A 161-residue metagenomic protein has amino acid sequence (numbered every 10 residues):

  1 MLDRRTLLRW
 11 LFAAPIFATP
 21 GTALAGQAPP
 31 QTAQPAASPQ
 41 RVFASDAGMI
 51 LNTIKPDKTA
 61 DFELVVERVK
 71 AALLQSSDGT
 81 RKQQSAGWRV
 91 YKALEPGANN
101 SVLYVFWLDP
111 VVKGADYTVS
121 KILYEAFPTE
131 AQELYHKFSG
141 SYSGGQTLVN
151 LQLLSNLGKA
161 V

Functional and structural regions predicted by a protein language model:
M1-R4: N-terminal secretory signal peptides that target proteins for export/translocation
L7-L8: N-terminal export leaders
F17-A25: C-terminal segment of classical bacterial N-terminal signal peptides
P29-S45, L74-V105, K113: Short, glycine- and small/hydrophobic-rich beta-strand elements in well-ordered beta-sheets
F43-P56: Acidic/histidine-rich, surface-exposed loop or edge segments in extracytoplasmic proteins
K58-Q83: Short amphipathic alpha-helical segments
V65-R68, T118-F127: Short amphipathic alpha-helices in soluble, non-transmembrane regions that often serve as interface/regulatory elements
Y124-V161: C-terminal partner/receptor-binding element of secreted or periplasmic proteins
